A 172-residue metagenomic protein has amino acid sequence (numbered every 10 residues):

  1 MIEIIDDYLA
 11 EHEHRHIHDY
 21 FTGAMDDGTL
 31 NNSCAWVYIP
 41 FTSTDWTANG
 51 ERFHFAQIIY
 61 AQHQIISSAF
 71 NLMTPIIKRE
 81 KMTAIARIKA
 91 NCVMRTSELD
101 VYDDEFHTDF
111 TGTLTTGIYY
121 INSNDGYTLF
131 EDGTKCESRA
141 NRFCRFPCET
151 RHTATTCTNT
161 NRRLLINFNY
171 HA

Functional and structural regions predicted by a protein language model:
M1, L129, F168-A172: Double-stranded beta-helix
M1-T83: Non-heme Fe(II)/2-oxoglutarate
K78-L99: A short glycine-rich, His/Asp/Glu-containing loop-to-beta-strand
E98-F106, G112-L114, Y120-R139: A short beta-strand-loop-beta hairpin characteristic of the jelly-roll/cupin
E105-F106, R151-N159: Short beta-strand His + acidic residue motifs that chelate non-heme Fe in jelly-roll/DSBH and cupin folds
G117-I118, T160-A172: A short hydrophobic beta-strand segment most commonly corresponding to one strand of the jelly-roll/cupin
C136-H152: Conserved metal-binding segment of the jelly-roll/cupin
